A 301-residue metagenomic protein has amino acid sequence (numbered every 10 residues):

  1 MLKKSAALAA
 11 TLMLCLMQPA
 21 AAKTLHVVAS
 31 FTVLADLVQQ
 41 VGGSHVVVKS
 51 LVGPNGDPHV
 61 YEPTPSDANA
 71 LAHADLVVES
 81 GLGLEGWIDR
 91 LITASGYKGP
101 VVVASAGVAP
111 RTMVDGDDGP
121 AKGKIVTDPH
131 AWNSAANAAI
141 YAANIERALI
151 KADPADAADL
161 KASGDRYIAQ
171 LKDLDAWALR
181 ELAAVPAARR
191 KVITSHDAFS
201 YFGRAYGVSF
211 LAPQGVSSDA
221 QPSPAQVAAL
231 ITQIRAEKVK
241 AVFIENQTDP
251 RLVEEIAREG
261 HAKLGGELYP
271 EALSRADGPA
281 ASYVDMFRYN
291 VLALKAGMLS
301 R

Functional and structural regions predicted by a protein language model:
M1-K4: Positively charged n-region of N-terminal signal peptides that target proteins for export
A7-M17: Bacterial N-terminal signal peptides
A22-R301: Extracytoplasmic metal-acquisition and chelation regions
